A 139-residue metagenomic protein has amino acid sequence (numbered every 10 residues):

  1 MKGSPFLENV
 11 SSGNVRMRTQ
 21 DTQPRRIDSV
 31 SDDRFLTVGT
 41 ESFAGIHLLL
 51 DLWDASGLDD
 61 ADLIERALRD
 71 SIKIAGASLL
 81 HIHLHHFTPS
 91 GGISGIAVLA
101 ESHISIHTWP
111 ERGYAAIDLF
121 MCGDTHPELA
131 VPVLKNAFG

Functional and structural regions predicted by a protein language model:
M1-G139: Polybasic/polar functional segments that serve as interface/processing modules
